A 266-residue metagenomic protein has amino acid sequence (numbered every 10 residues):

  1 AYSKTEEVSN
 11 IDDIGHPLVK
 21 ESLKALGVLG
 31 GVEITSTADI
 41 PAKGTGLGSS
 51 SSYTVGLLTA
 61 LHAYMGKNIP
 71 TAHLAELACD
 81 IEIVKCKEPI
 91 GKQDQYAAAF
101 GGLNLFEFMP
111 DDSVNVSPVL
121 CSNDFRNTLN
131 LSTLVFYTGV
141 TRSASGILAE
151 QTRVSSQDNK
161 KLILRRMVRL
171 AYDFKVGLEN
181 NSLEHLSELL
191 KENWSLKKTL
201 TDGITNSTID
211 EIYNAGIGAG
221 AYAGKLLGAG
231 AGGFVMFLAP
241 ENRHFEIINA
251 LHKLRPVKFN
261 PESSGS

Functional and structural regions predicted by a protein language model:
A1-V28, L61-M65, E76-P89, Q95-G224 (+1 more regions): C-terminal nucleotide
K4, A38-I40, G230: Short, histidine-centered active-site or binding-site loop motifs used for metal coordination, general acid-base
A25-T45, L77-D80: Glycine- and acidic-rich phosphate- and metal-coordinating loops
G31-V32, I69-H73: Short, surface-exposed acidic
G44-V55, I90-N104, K225, G230-G232: FAD-binding core of FAD-dependent oxidoreductases, characterized by glycine-rich FAD pyrophosphate-binding loops
G46-K67, T71: DPxDG-like acidic metal-binding loop motif
